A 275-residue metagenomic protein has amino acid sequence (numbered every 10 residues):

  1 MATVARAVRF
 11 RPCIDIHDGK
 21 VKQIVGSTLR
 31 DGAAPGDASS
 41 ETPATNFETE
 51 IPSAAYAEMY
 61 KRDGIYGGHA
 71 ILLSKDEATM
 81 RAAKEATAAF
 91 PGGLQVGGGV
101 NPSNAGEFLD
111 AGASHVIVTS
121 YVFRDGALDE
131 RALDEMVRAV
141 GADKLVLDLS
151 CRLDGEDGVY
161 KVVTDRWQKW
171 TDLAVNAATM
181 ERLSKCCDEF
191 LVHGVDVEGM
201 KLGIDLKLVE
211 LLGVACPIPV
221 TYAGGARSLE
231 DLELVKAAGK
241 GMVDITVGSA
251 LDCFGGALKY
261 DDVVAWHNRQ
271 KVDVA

Functional and structural regions predicted by a protein language model:
R9-C13, Y66-H69, G93-Q95, S114-I117 (+5 more regions): Structural preference for beta-strand elements that scaffold enzyme active sites
D15, Y60, V96, F108 (+5 more regions): Conserved, mostly hydrophobic/aromatic
H17-L29, L109-E198: Conserved anion-binding
D31-P35, S39, S53-A111, L206: N-terminal active-site wall of soluble small-molecule enzyme domains
E41-T45, G64-R81, S120-G126, V192-K201: Glycine-rich, proline-tolerant flexible connector loops at the mouths of alpha/beta enzymes
T79-K84, D129-D134, D172-A177, L202-E210 (+1 more regions): Charged helix-capping and loop-helix junction motifs
R81-H115, K207-I245, D261: Catalytic cores of alpha/beta
L128-A139, L232-A275: C-terminal helical cap(s) of enzyme catalytic domains, especially alpha/beta-barrels
